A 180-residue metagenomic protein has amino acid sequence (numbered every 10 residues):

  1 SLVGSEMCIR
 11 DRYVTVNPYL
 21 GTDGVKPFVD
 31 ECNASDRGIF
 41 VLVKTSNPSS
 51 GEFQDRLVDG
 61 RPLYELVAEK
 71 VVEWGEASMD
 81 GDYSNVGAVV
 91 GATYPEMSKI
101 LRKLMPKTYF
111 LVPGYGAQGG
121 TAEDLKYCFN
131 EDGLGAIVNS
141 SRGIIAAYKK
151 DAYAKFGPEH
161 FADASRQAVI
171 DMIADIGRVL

Functional and structural regions predicted by a protein language model:
S1-G4, C8-I9: Single conserved hydrophobic/aromatic residue that forms the stacking wall/gate of nucleotide- or nucleobase-binding
E6, E31-A34, A77-D82, R102-L104 (+2 more regions): Solvent-exposed alpha-helices and their adjacent loops that cap or buttress functional pockets in soluble metabolic
R10-Y13, G51-L63, A152-H160: Glycine-rich tight-turn/loop motif centered on a GG-T
Y13, P18-F28, C32-K44, G60-R61: Phosphate/pyrophosphate-binding betaalpha-module
T22, R61, E65, P95 (+3 more regions): Electropositive phosphate-/nucleotide-binding environments in soluble metabolic enzymes
S35-L111: Active-site rim beta-loop-alpha module in soluble metabolic enzymes
A88, A92-N139, G143-K150: A C-terminal functional module that forms or caps the active site or interfaces directly with catalytic machinery
L125-E131, A146-L180: C-terminal helical cap(s) of enzyme catalytic domains, especially alpha/beta-barrels
